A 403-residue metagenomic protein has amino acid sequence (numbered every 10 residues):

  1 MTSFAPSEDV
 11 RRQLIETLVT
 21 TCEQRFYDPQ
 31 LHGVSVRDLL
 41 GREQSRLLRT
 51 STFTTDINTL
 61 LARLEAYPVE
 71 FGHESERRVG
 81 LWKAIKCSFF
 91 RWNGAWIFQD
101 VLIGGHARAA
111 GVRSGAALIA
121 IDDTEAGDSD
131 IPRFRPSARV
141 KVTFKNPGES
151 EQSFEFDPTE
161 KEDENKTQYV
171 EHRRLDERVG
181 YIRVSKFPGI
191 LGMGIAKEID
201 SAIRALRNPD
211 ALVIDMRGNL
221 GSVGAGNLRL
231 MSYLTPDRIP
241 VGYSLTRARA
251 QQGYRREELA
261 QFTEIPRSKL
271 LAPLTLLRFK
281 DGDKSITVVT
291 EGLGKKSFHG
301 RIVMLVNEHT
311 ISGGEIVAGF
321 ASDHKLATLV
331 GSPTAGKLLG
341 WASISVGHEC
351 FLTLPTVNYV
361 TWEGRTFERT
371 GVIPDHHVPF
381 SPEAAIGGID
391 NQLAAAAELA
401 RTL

Functional and structural regions predicted by a protein language model:
E8-Y27, L31: Mature N-terminal segment immediately following signal peptide/propeptide cleavage in secreted/periplasmic
R12-E16, T20, R37, G41 (+10 more regions): Solvent-exposed, polar/charged alpha-helical surfaces in well-ordered, non-transmembrane soluble domains, broadly
L18, E23, A107-S129, V213-R217 (+4 more regions): Conserved PDZ fold ligand-binding element
F26-A95, R139-V140, N146-H172, R401-L403: Extended, small/polar residue-biased N-terminal targeting/export presequences and adjacent propeptide/linker tracts
R78-D128, I195: PDZ/PDZ-like domain segments forming the peptide/carboxylate-binding groove, activating on the N-terminal beta-strands
V79-K83, F90-W92, V112-R113, F134-P136 (+6 more regions): Extracellular/periplasmic catalytic domains that process cell-envelope and extracellular macromolecules
S137-G347, A385, L399-R401: Cleft-lining beta-strand/loop regions that shape enzyme active-site pockets
I373-L403: Low-complexity, Gly/Ser/Thr/Pro-rich intrinsically disordered linker/tail segments
